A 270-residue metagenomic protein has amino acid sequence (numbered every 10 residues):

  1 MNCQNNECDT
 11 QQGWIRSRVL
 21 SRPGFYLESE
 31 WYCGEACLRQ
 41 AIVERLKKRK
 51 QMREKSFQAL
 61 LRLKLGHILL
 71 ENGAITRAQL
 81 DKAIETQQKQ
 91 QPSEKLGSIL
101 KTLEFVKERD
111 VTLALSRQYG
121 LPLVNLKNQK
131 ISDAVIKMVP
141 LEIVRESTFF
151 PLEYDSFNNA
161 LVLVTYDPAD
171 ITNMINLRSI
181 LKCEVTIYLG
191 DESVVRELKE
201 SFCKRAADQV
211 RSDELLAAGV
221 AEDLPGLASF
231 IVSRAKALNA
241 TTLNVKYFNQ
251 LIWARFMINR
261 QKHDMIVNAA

Functional and structural regions predicted by a protein language model:
M1-C8, C33: Short cysteine-rich clusters marking metal-coordination/redox-active sites
C8-S17, L38-I42: Short functional micro-motifs and their immediate structural scaffolds
I15-E30: Short linker/helix segments within small regulatory modules
S29-Q51: Short metal-binding segments enriched for Cys and/or His
A36, Q40, L63-I75, E94-K107: Extracellular/lumenal glycan-associated surfaces
Q51-L60, L70, D81-K89: Short, recurring structural edge motifs at helix starts
L103-S179, A221-L251, N259-Q261: Polyanionic, low-complexity intrinsically disordered segments
E197-E214: Short, low-order "capping/linker" segments at domain edges
